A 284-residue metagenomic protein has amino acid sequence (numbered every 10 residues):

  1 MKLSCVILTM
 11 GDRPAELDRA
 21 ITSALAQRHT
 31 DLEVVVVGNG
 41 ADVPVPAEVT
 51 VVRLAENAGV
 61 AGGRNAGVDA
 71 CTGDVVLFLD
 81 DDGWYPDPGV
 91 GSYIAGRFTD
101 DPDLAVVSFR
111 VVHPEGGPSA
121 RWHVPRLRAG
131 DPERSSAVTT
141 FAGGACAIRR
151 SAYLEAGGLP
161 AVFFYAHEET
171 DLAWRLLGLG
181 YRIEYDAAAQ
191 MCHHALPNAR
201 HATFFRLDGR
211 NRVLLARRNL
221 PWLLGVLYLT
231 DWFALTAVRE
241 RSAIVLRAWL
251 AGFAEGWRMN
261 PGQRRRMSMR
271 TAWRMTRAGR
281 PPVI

Functional and structural regions predicted by a protein language model:
M1-S23: N-proximal low-complexity "stem/linker" segments adjacent to membrane-targeting elements
T22-D31: Short, acidic, metal-binding catalytic loop of nucleotide-sugar glycosyltransferases
L54-C71: Glycine-rich, basic loop-to-helix element that forms the pyrophosphate-binding segment of sugar-nucleotide handling
V76: Short aromatic/hydrophobic "clamp" motif used to bind/position activated sugar donors
P88-A120: Conserved donor NDP-sugar-binding/catalytic core segment of glycosyltransferases
H113-P114, G130-I148, T170, R200: A recurrent flexible, glycine/aromatic-enriched loop bordering the glycosyltransferase active site that acts as
T140-I148, A152-G157, V162-Q190: A short, conserved alpha-helix in the catalytic core of glycosyltransferases
L207, W222-I284: Non-catalytic, C-terminal membrane-associated alpha-helical segments of glycosyltransferases
